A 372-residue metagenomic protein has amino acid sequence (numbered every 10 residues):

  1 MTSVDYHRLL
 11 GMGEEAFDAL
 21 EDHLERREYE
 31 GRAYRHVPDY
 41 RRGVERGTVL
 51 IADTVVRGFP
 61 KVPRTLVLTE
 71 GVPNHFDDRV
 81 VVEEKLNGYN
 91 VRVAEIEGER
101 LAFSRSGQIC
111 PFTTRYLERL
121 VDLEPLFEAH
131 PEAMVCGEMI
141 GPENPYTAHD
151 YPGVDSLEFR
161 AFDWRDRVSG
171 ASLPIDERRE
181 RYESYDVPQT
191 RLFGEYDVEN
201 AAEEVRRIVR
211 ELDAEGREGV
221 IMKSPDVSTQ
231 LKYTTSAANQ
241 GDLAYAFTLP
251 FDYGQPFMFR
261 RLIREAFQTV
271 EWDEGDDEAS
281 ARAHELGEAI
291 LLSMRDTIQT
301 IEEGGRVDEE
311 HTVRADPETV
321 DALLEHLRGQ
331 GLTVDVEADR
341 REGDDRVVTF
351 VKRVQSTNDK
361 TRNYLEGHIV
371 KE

Functional and structural regions predicted by a protein language model:
M1-V80, E95-E372: Core nucleotide-handling region used for phosphoryl-transfer chemistry
E84-K85: TRNA-binding/sensing appendages of the translation machinery
